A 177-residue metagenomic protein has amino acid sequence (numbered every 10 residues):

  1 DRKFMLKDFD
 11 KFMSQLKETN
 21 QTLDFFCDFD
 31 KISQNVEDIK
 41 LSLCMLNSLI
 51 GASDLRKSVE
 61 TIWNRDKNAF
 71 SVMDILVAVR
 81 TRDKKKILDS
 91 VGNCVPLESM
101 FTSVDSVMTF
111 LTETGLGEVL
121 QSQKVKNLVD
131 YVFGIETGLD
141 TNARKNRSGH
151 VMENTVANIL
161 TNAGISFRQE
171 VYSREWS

Functional and structural regions predicted by a protein language model:
D1-K126, L139: Nuclease-adjacent, charged terminal/linker segments that flank catalytic cores
V125-V129, T161-A163: Generic structural motif recognizing short loop/turn segments at the entrances and edges of beta-strands
V129-R144: A short, surface-exposed helix-loop junction/capping segment
D130-F133, V151-N154, R174: Terminal, low-complexity, charged helical segments
T141-T155: N-terminal, charge-rich interaction modules
T161-S177: A short acidic/basic microdomain associated with nuclease active sites
